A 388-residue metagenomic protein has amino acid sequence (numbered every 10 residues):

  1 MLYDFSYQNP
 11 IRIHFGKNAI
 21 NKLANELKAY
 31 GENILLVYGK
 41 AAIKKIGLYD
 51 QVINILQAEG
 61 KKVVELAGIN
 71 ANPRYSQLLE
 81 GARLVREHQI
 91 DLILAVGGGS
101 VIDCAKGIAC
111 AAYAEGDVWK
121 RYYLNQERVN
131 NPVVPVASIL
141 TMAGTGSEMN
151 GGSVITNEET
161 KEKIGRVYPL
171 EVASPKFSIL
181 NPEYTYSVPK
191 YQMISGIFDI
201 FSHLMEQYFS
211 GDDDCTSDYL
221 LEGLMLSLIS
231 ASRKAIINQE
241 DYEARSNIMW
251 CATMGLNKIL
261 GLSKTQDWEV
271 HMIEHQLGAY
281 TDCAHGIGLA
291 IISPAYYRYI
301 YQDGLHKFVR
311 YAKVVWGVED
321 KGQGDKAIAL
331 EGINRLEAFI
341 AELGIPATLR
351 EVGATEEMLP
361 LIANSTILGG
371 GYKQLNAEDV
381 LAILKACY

Functional and structural regions predicted by a protein language model:
M1-L92, L349: ATP/NTP phosphate-donor binding region
I11, A114-D213, R310: A glycine/threonine-rich phosphate-anchoring loop and its flanking beta-alpha core in nucleotide/phosphate-binding
E80-A82, V101-E115, M149-G152: Short Gly/Thr/Asp-enriched flexible loops that form oxyanion-binding sites at enzyme active sites
I90-K106, T141-S147, Y280-C283: Glycine/serine-rich anion-binding loops at beta->alpha junctions that coordinate negatively charged ligand groups
F201-M205, R245-L256, S293, I340 (+2 more regions): Short alpha-helical scaffolding segments that buttress acidic/His motifs in well-ordered protein cores
Q207-N334: Active-site segments that bind and position negatively charged phosphate/pyrophosphate groups
V315, E319-Y388: C-terminal charged capping/lid subdomain of soluble metabolic enzymes
